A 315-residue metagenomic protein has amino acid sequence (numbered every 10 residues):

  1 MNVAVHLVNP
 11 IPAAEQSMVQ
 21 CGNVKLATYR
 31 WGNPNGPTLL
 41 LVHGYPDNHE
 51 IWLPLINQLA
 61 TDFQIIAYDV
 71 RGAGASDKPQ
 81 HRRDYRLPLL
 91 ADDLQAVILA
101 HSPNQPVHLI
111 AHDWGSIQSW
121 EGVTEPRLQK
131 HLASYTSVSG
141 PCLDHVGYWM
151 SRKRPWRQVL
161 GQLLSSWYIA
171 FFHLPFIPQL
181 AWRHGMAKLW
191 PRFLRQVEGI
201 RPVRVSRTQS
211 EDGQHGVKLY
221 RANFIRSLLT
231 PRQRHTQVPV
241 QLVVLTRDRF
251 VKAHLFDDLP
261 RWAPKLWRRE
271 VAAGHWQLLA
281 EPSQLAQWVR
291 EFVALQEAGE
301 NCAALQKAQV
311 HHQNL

Functional and structural regions predicted by a protein language model:
N2-A14, V24, D47, I51 (+4 more regions): Flexible "cap/lid" subdomain of the alpha/beta-hydrolase fold that forms the substrate-access gate
G22-R30: A short loop-to-beta-strand scaffold at the N-terminal edge of the catalytic core in hydrolase folds
T28, L94-I98, L285, V289: Generic hydrophobic alpha-helical segments
Y29-D77: Conserved HGGG/HGGXW glycine-rich cap/lid loop of the alpha/beta-hydrolase fold
N33-P34, A100-Q105, Q296: Glycine-rich phosphate-binding loop signature in dinucleotide/nucleotide-binding domains
G44, D113, A280-E281: Active-site helix-initiating loop/hinge in glycosyltransferases
L55, G122, L255, W288-F292: Hydrophobic residues on the short alpha-helix immediately C-terminal to a glycine-rich phosphate/catalytic loop
P264-L315: Catalytic active-site module of serine/aspartate enzymes centered on a nucleophile-bearing elbow/loop
